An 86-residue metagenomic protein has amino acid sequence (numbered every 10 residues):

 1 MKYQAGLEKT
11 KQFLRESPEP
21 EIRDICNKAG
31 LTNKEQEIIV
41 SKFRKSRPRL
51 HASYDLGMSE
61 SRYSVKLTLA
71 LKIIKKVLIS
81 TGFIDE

Functional and structural regions predicted by a protein language model:
M1-K11, L71-E86: C-terminal edge and immediately downstream basic/flexible tail or linker adjoining helix-turn-helix-like DNA-binding
A5-E8, Q12-L14, K34, V40: Short leucine-rich amphipathic alpha-helices used at interfaces
L14-K28: Short, Lys/Arg-enriched N-terminal segment that forms or immediately precedes the first helix of a structured domain
R15, K42, S64-L67: Amphipathic, non-transmembrane alpha-helical scaffold segments
N27-R47: Short amphipathic alpha helix immediately N-terminal
H51-Y54: The alpha-helix within a helix-turn-helix
L56-S80: DNA-recognition helix of helix-turn-helix
